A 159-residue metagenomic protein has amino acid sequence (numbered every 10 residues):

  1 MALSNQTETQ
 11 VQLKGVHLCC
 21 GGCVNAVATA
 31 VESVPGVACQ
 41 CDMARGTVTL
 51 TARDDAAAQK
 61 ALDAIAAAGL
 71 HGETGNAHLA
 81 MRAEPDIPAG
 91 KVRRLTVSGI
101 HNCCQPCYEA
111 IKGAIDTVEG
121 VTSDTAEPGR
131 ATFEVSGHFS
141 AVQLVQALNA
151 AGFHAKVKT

Functional and structural regions predicted by a protein language model:
M1-T159: Flexible metal-binding regulatory segments at protein termini and peripheral loops
